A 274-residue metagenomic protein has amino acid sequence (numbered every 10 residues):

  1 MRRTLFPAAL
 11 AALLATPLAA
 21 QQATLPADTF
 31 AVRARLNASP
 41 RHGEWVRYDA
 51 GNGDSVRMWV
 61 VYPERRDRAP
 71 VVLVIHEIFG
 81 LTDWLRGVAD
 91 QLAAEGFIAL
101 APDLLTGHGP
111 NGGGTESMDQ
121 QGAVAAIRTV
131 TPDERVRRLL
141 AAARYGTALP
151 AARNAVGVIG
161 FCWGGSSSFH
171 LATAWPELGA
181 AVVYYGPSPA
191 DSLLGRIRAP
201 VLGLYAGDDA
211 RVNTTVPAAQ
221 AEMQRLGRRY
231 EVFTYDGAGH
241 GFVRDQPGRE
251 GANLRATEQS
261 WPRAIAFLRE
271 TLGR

Functional and structural regions predicted by a protein language model:
L25, T29-N37, W45-T147, V243-P247: Serine-hydrolase catalytic machinery in alpha/beta-hydrolase-like enzymes
P150-F161: Alpha/beta-hydrolase fold nucleophile elbow
G165-P176: Short glycine-enriched nucleophile-adjacent loop and the immediately C-terminal alpha-helix near the catalytic center
E177-P187: A conserved short beta-strand
G179, R196-V201, L226-R229: Short, proline-enriched alpha-helix->beta-strand connector loops that line the catalytic pocket of alpha/beta-hydrolase
G203-Y205: Short beta-strand/loop motif that positions the catalytic acidic residue of the alpha/beta-hydrolase fold
D208-N213: Acidic catalytic loop of the alpha/beta-hydrolase fold
R229-R274: C-terminal catalytic histidine-bearing segment of alpha/beta-hydrolase fold enzymes
